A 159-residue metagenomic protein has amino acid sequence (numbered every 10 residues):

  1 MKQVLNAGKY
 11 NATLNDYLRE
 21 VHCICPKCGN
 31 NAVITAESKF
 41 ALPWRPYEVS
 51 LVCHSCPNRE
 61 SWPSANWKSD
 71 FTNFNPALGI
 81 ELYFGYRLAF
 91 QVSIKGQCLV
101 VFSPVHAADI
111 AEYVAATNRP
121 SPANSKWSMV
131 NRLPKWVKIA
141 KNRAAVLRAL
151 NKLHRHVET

Functional and structural regions predicted by a protein language model:
M1-F74: N-terminal cysteine/histidine-rich coordination modules
D16-R19, W44, V101, N124 (+1 more regions): Residue-level detector of secondary-structure boundary/capping sites
N58, E112-A116, R155: Short, intrinsically disordered, mixed-charge
R59-W62, A116, P120, R143: Amphipathic alpha-helical interaction surfaces
N66-F71, L99-V101, N151-T159: Short, surface-exposed, charge-dense and proline/glycine-enriched linear segments
S69-R132: Extended interfacial segments that mediate partner engagement and assembly in macromolecular machines
R132-T159: C-terminal, charged low-complexity interaction regions
